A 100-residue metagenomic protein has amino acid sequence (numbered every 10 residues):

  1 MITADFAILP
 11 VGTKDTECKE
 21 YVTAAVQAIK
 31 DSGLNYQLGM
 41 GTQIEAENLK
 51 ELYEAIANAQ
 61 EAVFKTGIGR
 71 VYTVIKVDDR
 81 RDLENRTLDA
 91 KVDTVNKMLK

Functional and structural regions predicted by a protein language model:
M1-K100: Charge-rich, low-complexity N-terminal segments
